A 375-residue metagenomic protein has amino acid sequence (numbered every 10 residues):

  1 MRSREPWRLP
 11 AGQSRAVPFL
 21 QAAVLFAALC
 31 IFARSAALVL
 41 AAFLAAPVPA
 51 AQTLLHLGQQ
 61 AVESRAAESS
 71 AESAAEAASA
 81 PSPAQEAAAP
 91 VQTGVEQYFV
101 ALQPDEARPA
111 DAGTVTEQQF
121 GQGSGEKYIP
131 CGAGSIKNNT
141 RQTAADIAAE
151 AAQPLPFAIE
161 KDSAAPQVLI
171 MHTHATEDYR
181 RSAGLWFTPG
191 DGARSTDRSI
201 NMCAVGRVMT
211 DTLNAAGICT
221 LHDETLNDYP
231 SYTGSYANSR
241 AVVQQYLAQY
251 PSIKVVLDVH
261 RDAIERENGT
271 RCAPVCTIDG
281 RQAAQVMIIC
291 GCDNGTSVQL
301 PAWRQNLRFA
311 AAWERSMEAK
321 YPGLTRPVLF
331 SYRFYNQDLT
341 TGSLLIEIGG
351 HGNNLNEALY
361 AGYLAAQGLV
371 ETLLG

Functional and structural regions predicted by a protein language model:
M1-A16: N-terminal Lys/Arg-rich, disordered targeting/topogenic segments
L20-K254, A263-N268, Y363, E371-G375: N-terminal catalytic or cofactor-binding beta/alpha core of small enzyme domains
L169-H172, T220-H222, V255-D258, M287-C290 (+2 more regions): Structural recognition of the beta-strand scaffold that forms the well-ordered cores of secreted hydrolase catalytic
A175-D178, L226-P230, R261-R266, D293-T296 (+2 more regions): Solvent-exposed loop/turn segments at secondary-structure junctions within structured extracellular/periplasmic domains
T188-G192, I264-Q299: A short, glycine/acidic-enriched catalytic loop
R240-V243, N268-C276, V328-F334: Alpha-helical scaffolding within the catalytic cores of extracellular/periplasmic polymer-degrading hydrolases
A302-L329: Active-site-adjacent substrate-binding region of metalloamidase/peptidase-like peptide-processing proteins
G323-G375: Active-site-adjacent mobile loop/cap segments within catalytic or ligand-binding domains
